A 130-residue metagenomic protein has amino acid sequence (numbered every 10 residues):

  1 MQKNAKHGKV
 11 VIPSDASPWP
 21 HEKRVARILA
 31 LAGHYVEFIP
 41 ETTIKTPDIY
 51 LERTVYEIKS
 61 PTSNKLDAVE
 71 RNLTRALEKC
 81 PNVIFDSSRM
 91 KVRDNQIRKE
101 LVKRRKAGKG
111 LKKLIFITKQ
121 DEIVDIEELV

Functional and structural regions predicted by a protein language model:
M1-Y35, P61-V130: Metal-dependent nuclease catalytic core centered on acidic motifs
A30-D48: A short acidic/basic microdomain associated with nuclease active sites
T46-Y50, V124-E127: Short, solvent-exposed polar/charged micro-motifs at secondary-structure junctions
I49-T62: Conserved catalytic cores of phosphodiester-cleaving nucleases, focusing on short active-site segments
